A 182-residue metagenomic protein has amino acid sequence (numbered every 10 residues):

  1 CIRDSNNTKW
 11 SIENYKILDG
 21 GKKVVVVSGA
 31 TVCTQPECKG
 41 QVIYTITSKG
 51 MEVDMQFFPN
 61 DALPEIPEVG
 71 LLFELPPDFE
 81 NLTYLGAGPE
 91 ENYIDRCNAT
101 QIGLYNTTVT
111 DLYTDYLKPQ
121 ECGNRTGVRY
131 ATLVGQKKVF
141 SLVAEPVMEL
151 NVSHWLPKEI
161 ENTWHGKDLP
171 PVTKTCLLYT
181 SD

Functional and structural regions predicted by a protein language model:
R3-S181: Beta-strand/loop-rich accessory regions of lumenal/periplasmic or secreted enzymes, predominantly carbohydrate-active
